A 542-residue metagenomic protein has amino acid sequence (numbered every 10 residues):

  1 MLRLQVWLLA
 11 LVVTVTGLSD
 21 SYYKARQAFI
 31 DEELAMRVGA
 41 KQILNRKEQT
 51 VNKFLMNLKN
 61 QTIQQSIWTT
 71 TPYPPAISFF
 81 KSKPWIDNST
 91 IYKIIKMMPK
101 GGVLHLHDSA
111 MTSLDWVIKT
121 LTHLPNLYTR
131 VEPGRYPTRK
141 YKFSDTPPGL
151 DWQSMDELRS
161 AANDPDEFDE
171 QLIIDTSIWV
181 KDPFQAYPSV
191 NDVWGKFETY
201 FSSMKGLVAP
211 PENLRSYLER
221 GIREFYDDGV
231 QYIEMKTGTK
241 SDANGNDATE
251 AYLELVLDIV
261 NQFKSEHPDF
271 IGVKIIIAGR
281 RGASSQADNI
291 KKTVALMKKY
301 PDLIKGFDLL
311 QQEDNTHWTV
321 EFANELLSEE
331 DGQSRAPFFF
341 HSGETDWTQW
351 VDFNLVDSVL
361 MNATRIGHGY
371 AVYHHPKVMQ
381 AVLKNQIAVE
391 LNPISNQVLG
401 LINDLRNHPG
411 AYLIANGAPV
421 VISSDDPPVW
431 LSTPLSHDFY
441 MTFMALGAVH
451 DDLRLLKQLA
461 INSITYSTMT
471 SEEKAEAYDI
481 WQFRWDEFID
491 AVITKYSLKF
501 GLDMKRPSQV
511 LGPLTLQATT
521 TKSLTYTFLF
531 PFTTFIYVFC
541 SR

Functional and structural regions predicted by a protein language model:
L2-G17, T527-F539: Cleavable N-terminal signal peptides of Sec/SRP-targeted secreted and luminal proteins
V6-L8, F29, Q509, T525: Sequence-pattern detector for short linear motifs and compositional/periodic biases rather than a specific fold
G17-F338, E344-A388, N392-T515: Metal-cofactor-binding active-site regions of metalloenzymes
Y217, I259, T521-Y537: Alpha-helical transmembrane segments in eukaryotic/viral proteins
L511-F530, R542: C-terminal GPI-anchoring signal of eukaryotic secretory precursors
